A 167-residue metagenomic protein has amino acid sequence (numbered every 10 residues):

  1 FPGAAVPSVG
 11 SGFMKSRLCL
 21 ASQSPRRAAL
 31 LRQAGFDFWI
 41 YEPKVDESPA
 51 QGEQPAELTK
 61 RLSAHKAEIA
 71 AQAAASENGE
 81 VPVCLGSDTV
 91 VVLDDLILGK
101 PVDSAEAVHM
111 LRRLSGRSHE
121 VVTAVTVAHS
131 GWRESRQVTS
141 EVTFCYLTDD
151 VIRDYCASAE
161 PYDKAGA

Functional and structural regions predicted by a protein language model:
F1-F13: Short, Lys/Arg-enriched N-terminal segments with co-localized hydrophobic residues within the first ~10-30 amino acids
F1-G3, A21, N78: Generic N-terminal simple sequence motifs
K15-C19, R32, Q54-A167: Anionic-ligand binding patches
K15-Y41: N-terminal G-site helix/loop of the GST-like fold
S24, K44, T89-V91: Short glycine-rich, polar/acidic loop-and-turn segments at beta strand-coil junctions
Y41-E42, S135: Catalytic beta-strand/loop signature of glycosyltransferases that borders the donor
E42-S48: Short, acidic/turn-prone active-site loops that include or flank metal/cofactor- and phosphate-binding residues
